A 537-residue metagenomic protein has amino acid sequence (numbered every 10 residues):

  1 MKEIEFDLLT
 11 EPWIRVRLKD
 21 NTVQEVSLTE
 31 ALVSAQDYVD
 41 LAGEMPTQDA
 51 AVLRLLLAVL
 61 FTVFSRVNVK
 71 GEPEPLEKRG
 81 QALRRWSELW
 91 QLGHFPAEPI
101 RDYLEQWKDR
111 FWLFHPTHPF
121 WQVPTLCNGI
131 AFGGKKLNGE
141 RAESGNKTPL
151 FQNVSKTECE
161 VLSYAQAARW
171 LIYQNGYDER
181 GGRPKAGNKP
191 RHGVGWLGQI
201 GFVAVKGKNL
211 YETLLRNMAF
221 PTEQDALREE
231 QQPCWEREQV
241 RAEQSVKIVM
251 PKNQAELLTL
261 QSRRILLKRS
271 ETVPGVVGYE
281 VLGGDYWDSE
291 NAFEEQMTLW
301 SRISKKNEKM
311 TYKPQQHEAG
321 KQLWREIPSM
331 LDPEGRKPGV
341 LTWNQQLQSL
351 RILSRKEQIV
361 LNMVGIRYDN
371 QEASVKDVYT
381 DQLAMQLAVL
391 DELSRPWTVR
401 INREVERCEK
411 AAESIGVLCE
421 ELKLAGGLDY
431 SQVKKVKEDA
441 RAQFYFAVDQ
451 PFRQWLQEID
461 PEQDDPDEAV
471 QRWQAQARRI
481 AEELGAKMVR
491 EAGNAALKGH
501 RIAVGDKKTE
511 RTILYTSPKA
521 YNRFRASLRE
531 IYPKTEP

Functional and structural regions predicted by a protein language model:
M1-N146, Y173, D178-K185, K189-P537: Extended alpha-helical scaffolding segments
L150-N153: Beta-propeller folds
S155-E158: Flanking scaffold residues of small Cys/His-coordinated metal-binding clusters
S163-Q166: Short Cys/His-rich metal-coordination motifs, predominantly Zn2+-binding knuckles/fingers
A168-L171: Short functional micro-motifs and their immediate structural scaffolds
